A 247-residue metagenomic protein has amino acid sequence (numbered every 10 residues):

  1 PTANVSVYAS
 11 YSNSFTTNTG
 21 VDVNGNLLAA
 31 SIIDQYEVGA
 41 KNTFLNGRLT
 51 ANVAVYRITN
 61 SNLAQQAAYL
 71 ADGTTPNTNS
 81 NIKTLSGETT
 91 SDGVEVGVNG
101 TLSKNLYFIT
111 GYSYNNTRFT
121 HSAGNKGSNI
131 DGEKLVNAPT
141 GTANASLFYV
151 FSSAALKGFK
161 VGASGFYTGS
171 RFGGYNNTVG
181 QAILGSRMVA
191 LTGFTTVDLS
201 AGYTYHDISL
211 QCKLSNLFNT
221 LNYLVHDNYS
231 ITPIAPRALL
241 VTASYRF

Functional and structural regions predicted by a protein language model:
P1, A40-F44, G100-T101, Y149-F151 (+2 more regions): Residue-level signature of outer-membrane beta-barrel architecture
N4-V7, N46-A51, N105-F108, A154-F159 (+1 more regions): Repeated loop/turn-to-beta-strand initiation elements of outer-membrane beta-barrel proteins
S6-S10, S31-T101, F108, S113 (+1 more regions): Membrane-embedded beta-barrel scaffold of Gram-negative outer-membrane proteins
A9-N13, A40, A51-R57, T110-Y114 (+4 more regions): Transmembrane beta-barrel strands of outer-membrane/channel proteins
T19-N26, N62-T84, F119-V136, F172-V189: Solvent-exposed loop segments that connect transmembrane elements
I32-Y36, T90-D92, P139-A143, G193-V197 (+2 more regions): Residues that define the transmembrane beta-barrel architecture of outer-membrane proteins
T59, F166-I183, G202-F247: C-terminal beta-signal and adjacent terminal beta-strands/loops of Gram-negative outer-membrane beta-barrel proteins
T84-N176, T242-R246: Gram-negative outer-membrane beta-barrel transporters
